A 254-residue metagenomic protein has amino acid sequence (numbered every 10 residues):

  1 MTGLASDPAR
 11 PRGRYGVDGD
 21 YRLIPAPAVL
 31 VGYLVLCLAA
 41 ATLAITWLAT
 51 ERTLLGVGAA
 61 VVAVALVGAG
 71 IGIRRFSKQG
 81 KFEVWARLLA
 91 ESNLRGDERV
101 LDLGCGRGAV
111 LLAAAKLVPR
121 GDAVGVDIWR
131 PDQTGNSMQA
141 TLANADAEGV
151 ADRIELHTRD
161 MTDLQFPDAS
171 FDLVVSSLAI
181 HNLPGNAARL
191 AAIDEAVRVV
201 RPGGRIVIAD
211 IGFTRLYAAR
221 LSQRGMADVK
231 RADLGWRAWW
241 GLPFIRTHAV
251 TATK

Functional and structural regions predicted by a protein language model:
G19-V31, A65-L88: Class I SAM-dependent methyltransferase Rossmann-like catalytic core, especially the SAM/SAH-binding loop
R95-E98, R159-V174: A short acidic, Gly/Pro-enriched loop at the edge of an enzyme's catalytic core that lines a small-molecule cofactor
G96-G106, V124: Conserved class I S-adenosyl-L-methionine
R107-P119: Conserved SAM-binding loop of SAM-dependent methyltransferases across substrates and taxa, primarily the Class I
G149-M161: Conserved SAM-binding strand-loop segment of SAM-dependent methyltransferases
R189-P202: A short glycine-rich, Lys/Arg-flanked "PGG" loop and its adjoining helix->strand segment in the class I
G203-D210: Conserved beta-strand signature within the Rossmann-like core of class I S-adenosyl-L-methionine
R224-G225, V229, R237-K254: Core SAM-dependent methyltransferase catalytic element
